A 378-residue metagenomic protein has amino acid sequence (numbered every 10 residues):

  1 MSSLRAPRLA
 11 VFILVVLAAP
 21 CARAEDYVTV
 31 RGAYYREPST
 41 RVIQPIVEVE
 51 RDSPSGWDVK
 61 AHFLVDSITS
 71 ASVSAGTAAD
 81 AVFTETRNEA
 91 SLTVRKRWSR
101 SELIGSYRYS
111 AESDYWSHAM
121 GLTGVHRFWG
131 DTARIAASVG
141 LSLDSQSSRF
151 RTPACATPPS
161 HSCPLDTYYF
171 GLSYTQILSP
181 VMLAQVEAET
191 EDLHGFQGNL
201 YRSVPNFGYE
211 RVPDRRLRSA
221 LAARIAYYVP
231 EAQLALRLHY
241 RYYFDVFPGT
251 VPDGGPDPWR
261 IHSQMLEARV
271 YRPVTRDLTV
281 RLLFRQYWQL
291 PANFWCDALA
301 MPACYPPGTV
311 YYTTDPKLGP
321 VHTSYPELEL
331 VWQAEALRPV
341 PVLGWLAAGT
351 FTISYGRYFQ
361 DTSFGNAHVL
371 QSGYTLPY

Functional and structural regions predicted by a protein language model:
A22-E25, S55-G56, R100, W129-R134 (+6 more regions): Short loop/turn motifs that connect adjacent beta-strands in outer-membrane beta-barrel proteins
A22-K60, H368-L370, L376: Short glycine/proline- and aromatic-enriched beta-strand/turn motifs that initiate or cap beta-hairpins
D26-V30, V59-A61, L103-G105, A133-A137 (+7 more regions): Transmembrane beta-strands of outer-membrane beta-barrel proteins
Y34-R36, V65-T69, W98-R100, Y109-S113 (+10 more regions): Transmembrane beta-strands of outer-membrane beta-barrel pores
T40, H62-R95, T132-Q197, R281-E329: Outer-membrane beta-barrel translocator/channel fold
I43-V47, N88-L92, H118-L122, D166-L172 (+5 more regions): Hydrophobic, lipid-facing positions within transmembrane beta-strands of outer-membrane proteins
R51-S53, V94-K96, H126, Q176 (+6 more regions): Residue-level signature of outer-membrane beta-barrel architecture
S74-D80, E191, Q197-A226, F244-M265 (+3 more regions): Outer membrane beta-barrel transmembrane domains
